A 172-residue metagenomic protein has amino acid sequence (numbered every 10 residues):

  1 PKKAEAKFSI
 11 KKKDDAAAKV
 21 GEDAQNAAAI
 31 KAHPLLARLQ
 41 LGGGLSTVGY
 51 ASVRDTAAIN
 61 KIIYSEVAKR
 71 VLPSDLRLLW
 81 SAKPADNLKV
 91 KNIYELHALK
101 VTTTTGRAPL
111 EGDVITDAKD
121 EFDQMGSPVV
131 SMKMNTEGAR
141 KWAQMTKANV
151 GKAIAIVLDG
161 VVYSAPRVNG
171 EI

Functional and structural regions predicted by a protein language model:
P1-V168: Non-transmembrane, solvent-exposed regions of membrane trafficking/translocation machinery
G170-I172: A short acidic/small-residue loop/turn micro-motif
